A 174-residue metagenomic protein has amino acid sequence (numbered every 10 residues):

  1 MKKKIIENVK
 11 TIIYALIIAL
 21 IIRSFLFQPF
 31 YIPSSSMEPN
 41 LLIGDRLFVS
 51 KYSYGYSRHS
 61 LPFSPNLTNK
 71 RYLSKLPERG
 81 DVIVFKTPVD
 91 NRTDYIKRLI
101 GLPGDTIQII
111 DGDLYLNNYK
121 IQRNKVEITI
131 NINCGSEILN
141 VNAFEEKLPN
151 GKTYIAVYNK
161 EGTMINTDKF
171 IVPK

Functional and structural regions predicted by a protein language model:
K2-I6, I21, S36-K174: Soluble "head" domains of membrane/secretory-pathway proteins
K10-F27: Hydrophobic membrane-insertion alpha-helices, especially the h-region of bacterial N-terminal signal peptides
R23-M37: Aromatic-capped interface at the extracytoplasmic side of an N-terminal signal-anchor transmembrane helix
